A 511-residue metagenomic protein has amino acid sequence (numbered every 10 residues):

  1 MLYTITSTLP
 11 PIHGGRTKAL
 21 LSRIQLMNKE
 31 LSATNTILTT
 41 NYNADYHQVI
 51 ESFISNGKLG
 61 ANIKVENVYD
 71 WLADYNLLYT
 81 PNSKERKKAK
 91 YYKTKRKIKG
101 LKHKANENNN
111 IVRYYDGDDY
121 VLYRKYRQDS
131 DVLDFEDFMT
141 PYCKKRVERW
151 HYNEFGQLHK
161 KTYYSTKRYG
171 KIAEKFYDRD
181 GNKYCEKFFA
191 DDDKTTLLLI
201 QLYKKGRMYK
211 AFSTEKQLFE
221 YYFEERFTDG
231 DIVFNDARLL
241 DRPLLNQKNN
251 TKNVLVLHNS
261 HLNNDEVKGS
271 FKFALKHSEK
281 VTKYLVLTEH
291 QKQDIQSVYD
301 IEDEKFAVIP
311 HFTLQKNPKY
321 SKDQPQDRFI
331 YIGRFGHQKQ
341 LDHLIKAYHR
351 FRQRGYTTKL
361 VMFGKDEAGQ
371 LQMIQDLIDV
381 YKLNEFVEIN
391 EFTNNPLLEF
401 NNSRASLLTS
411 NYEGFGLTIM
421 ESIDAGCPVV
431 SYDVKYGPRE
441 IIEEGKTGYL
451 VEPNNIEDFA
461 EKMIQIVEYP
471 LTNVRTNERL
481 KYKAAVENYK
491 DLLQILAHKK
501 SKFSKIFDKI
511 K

Functional and structural regions predicted by a protein language model:
S278-F306: A short, active-site helix/loop in glycosyltransferases that binds the activated sugar's phosphate group
S321-K339, I345-Y348: Conserved donor-binding/catalytic core segment of Leloir-type glycosyltransferases
L341, I345-E388: A conserved nucleotide-sugar
F392, N411: Aromatic "clamp/platform" in nucleotide-sugar-dependent glycosyltransferases that forms part of the donor/acceptor
G416-I419, P438: Short glycine/serine-rich donor-binding loops of glycosyltransferases
P428-Y432: Short hydrophobic beta-strand element within catalytic cores of glycosyltransferases and related nucleotide-activated
E443-G445, Y449-I456, M463-P470: Conserved acidic donor-binding segment of nucleotide-sugar-dependent glycosyltransferases
L450, P470-K509: A charged, aromatic-enriched C-terminal amphipathic alpha-helix characteristic of glycosyltransferases across folds
